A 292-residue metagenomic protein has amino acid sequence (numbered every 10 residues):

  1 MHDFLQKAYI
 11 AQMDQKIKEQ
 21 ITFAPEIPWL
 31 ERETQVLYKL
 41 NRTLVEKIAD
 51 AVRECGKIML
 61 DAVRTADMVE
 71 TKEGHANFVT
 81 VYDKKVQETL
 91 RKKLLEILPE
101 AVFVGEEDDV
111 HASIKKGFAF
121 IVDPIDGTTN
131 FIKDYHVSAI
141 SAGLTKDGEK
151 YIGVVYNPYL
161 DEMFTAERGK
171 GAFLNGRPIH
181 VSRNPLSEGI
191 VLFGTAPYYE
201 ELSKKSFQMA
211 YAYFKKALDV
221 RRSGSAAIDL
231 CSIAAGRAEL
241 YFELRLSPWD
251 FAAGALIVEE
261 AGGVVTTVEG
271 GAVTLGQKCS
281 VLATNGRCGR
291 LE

Functional and structural regions predicted by a protein language model:
L5, Y9, D14-I125: N-terminal subdomain of lithium-sensitive/metallo-dependent phosphomonoesterases centered on the IMPase/IPPase/PAP
M59, D83, L94, T128 (+6 more regions): Residue-level signal for inorganic ion chemistry
T65, S138, A166-K170, E259 (+1 more regions): A short, compositionally biased
T71, A112-I114, D147, T165 (+2 more regions): Solvent-exposed alpha-helices and their adjacent loops that cap or buttress functional pockets in soluble metabolic
K84, E107, P124-G127, P158 (+4 more regions): Generic detector of well-ordered alpha-helical packing
I114-F173: DPxDG-like acidic metal-binding loop motif
V181-E292: An extended, acidic
